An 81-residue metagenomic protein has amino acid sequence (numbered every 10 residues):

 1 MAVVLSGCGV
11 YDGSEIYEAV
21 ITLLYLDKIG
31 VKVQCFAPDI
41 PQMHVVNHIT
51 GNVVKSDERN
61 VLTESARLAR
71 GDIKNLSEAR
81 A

Functional and structural regions predicted by a protein language model:
M1-A81: Extended, subdomain-level signal for the structured scaffold at the beginning of enzyme domains
